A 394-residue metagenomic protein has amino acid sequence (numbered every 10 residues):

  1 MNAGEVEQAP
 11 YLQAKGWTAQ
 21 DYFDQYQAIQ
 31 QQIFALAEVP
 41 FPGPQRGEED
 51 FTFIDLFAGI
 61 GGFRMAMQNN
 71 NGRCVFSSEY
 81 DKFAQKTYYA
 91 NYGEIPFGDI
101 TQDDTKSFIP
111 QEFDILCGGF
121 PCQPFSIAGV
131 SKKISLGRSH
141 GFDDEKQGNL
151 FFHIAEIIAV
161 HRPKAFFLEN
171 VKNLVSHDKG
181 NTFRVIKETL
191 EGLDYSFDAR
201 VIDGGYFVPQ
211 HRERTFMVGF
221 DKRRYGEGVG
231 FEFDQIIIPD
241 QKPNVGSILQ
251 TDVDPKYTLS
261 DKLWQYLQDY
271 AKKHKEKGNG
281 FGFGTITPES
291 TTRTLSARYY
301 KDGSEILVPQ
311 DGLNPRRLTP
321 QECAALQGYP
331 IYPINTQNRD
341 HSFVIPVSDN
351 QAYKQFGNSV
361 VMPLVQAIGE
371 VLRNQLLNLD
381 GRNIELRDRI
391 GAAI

Functional and structural regions predicted by a protein language model:
M1-A28, I33, V39-P40, K262-I394: C-terminal target-recognition/interaction regions appended to catalytic cores
T18-R162, K172-S176, N181: Core alpha/beta nucleotide-donor-binding catalytic domains of modification enzymes
G59, Y88, L116-G119, I154 (+6 more regions): Conserved small-residue
I100, F125, L174, V208 (+2 more regions): Short clusters of hydrophobic/aromatic residues that line enzyme substrate/ligand-binding pockets
K106-F113, I127-T294, R298-Y300: Class I S-adenosyl-L-methionine
C122, S126, R223, K301 (+1 more regions): Active-site/binding-pocket entry motifs
